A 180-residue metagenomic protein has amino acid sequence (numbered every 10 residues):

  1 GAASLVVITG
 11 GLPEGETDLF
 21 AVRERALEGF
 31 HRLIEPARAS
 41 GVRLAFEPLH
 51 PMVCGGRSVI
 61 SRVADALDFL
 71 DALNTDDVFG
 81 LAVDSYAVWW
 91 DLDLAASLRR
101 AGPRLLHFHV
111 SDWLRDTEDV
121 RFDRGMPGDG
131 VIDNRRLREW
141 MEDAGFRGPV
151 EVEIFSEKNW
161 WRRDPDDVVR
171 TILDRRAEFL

Functional and structural regions predicted by a protein language model:
G1-G80, W90-L92: Active-site acidic/histidine proton-transfer and metal-coordination neighborhood in alpha/beta enzyme cores
A2-A3, I60-V83, A87-L180: Histidine-acidic metal/acid-base catalytic patches
